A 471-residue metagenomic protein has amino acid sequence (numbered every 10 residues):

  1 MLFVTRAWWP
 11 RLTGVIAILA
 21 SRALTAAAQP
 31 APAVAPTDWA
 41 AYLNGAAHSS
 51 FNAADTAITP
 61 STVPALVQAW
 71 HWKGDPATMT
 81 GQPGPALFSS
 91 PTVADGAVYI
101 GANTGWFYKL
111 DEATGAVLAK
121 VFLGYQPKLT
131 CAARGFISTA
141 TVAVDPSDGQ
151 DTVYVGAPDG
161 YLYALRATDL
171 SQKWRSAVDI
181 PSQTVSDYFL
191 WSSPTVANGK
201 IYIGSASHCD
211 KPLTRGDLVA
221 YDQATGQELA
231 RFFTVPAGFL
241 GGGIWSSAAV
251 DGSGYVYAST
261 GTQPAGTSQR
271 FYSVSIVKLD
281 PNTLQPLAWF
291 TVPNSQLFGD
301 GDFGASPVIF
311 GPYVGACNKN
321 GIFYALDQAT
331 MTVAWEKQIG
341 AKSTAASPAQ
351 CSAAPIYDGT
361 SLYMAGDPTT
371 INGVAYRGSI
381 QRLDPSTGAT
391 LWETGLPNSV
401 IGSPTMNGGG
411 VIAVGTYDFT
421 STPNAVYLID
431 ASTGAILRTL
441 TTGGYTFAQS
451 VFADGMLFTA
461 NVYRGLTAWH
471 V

Functional and structural regions predicted by a protein language model:
L2, L24-A33: Basic/polar N-terminal segments that are highly enriched at the extreme N-terminus, encompassing both cleavable
L2-T13: Bacterial N-terminal signal peptides that target proteins for export
T13-A23: Bacterial N-terminal signal peptides
Q29-T62: Sequence/structural signature of beta-propeller modules and their immediately flanking N-terminal secretory/stalk
A35, T56-P85, G96-I100, G105-F136 (+7 more regions): Extracytoplasmic/lumenal domain signature
T92: Gly/Pro-rich cap/lid or specificity-loop segments adjacent to the active site
